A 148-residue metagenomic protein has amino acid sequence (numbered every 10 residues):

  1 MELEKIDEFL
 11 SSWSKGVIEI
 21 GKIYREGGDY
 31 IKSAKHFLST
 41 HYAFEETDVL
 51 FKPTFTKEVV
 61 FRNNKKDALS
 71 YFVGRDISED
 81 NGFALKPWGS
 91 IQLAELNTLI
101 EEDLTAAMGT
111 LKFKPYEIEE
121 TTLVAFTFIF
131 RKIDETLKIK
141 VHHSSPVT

Functional and structural regions predicted by a protein language model:
E2-I6: Membrane-proximal amphipathic alpha-helices that sit immediately adjacent to an N-terminal transmembrane/signal-anchor
V17, V49, V59-V60, V73 (+3 more regions): Extended aliphatic helical segments
V17-R25: Secondary-structure edge/capping motif, primarily at the C-terminal ends of alpha-helices and the immediately following
I18, K112, E135: Residue-level marker of positions within ordered structural domains that often coincide with functionally constrained
Y24-N97: A solvent-exposed, acidic/Ser-Thr-rich amphipathic alpha-helical stretch
G82, P87-I118: Functional cores of ribonucleases/endoribonucleases
I100-M108, Y116-T148: Short beta-strand edge/turn micro-motifs at domain boundaries
